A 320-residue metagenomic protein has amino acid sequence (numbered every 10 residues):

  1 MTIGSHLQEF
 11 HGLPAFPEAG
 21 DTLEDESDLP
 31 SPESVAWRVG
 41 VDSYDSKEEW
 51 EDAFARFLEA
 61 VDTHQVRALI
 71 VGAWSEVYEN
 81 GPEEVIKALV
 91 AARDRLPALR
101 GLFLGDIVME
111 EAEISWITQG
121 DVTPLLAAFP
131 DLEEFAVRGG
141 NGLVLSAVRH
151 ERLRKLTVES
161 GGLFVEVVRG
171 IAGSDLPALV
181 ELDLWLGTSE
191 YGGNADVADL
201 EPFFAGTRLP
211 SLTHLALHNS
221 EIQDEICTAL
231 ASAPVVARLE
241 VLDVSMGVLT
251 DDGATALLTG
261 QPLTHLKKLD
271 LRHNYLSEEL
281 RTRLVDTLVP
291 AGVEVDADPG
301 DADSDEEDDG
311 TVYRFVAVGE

Functional and structural regions predicted by a protein language model:
M1, S31-P32, P299-D309: Intrinsically disordered, low-complexity linkers and terminal tails enriched in Pro/Gly and often acidic or mixed-charge
M1-I86, R93-L96, V316-E320: N-terminal alpha-helical scaffold/docking segments in eukaryotic complex subunits
A19-D25, W50-L58, N80-A91, E113-P124 (+6 more regions): Leucine-rich repeat
W37-D45, I70-V77, F103-S115, D131 (+12 more regions): Concave beta-strand-loop units of leucine-rich repeat
H64, P97, G120, A127-P130 (+5 more regions): Inter-repeat linker/turn residues at the boundaries of leucine-rich repeats
A88-L89, D94-L96, G101-D106: Amphipathic protein-protein interaction modules
Q119, V285, E306-E320: Short, surface-exposed amphipathic charged segments that create phosphate/polyanion-binding patches used for binding
